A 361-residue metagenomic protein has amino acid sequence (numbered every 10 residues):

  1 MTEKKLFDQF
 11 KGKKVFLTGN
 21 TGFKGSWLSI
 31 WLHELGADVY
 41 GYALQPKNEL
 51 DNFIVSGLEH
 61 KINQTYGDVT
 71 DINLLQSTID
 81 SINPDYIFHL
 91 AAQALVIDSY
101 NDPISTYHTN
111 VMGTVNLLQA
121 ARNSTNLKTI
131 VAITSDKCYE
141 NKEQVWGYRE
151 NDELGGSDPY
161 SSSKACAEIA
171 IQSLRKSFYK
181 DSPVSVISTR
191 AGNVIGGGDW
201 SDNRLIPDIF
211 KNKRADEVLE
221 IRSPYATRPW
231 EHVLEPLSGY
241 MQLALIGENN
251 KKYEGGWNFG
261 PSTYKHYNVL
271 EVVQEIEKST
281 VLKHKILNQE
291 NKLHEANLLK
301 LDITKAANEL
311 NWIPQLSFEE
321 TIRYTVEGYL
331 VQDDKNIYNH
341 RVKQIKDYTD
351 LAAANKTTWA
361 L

Functional and structural regions predicted by a protein language model:
M1-A191, Y348-D350, W359-L361: N-terminal Rossmann-like NAD(P)+-binding domain of SDR-like oxidoreductases, especially those catalyzing
E3, G25, T114, L205 (+2 more regions): Generic non-transmembrane alpha-helix signal with a bias for helix starts/N-cap capping motifs
K14-F16, I104-S105, D158, G196-G197 (+2 more regions): Short, contiguous strand/loop micro-motifs
W27, L74-S77, Y86, N116 (+9 more regions): Alpha-helical elements of Rossmann-like donor-binding domains used by nucleotide-donor carbohydrate transfer enzymes
E34-A37, G67, K213-L361: C-terminal substrate-binding subdomain of Rossmann-fold SDR/epimerase-dehydratase oxidoreductases
E49, E140, G196, L293-H294: Generic structural signal for helix capping and beta-alpha/helix-loop junctions
I72-N73, D85, I97, I104 (+7 more regions): Residues in well-ordered alpha-helical elements
K142-G147, N151, P159, A165-E248 (+1 more regions): NAD(P)-dependent short-chain dehydrogenase/reductase
